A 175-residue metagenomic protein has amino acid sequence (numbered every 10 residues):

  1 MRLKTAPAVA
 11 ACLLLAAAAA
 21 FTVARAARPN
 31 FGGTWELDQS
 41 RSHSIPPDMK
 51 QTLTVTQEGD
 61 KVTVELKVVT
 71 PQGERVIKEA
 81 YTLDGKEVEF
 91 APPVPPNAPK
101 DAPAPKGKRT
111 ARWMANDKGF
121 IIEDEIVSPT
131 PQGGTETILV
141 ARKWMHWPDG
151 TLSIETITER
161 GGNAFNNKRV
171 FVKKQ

Functional and structural regions predicted by a protein language model:
M1-T5, A11: Positively charged n-region of N-terminal signal peptides that target proteins for export
V9-A20: Bacterial N-terminal signal peptides
R25-Q175: Hydrophobic small-molecule pocket/channel-lining residues, especially in calycin-type beta-barrels
